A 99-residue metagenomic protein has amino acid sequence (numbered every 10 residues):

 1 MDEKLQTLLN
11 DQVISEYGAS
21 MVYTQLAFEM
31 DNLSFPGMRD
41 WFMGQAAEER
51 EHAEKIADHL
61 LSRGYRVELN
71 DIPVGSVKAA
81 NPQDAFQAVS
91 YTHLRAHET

Functional and structural regions predicted by a protein language model:
M1-Q6, D71-Y91: Acidic/His metal-coordination segments adjacent to aromatic residues that form catalytic metal sites in metalloenzymes
L8, Q12, S20-T24: A structural feature that tracks compact, well-ordered secondary-structure segments with a strong bias toward
D11-I14, V89: Solvent-exposed loop and edge beta-strand segments that line ligand/cofactor-binding and catalytic clefts
D31-D71: Conserved alpha-helical segments that form or flank metal/cofactor-binding pockets of metalloenzymes
T92-T99: Conserved small/polar residues in nucleotide/adenosyl-binding loops
